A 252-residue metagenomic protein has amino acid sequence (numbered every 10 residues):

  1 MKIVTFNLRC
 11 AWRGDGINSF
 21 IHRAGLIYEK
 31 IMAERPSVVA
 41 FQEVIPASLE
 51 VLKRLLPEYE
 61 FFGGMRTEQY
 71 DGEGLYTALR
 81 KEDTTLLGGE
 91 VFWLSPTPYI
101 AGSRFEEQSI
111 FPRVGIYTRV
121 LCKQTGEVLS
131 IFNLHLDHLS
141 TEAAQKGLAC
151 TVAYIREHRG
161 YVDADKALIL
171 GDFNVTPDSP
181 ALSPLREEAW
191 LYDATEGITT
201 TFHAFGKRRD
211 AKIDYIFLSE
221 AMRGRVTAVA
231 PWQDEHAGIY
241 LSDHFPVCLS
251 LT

Functional and structural regions predicted by a protein language model:
M1-L55, R66-E73, L129, L148-A149: N-terminal, active-site-proximal structural segment of metallo-dependent hydrolase catalytic domains
N7, I27, A78, T118 (+5 more regions): Generic structural signal for small/hydrophobic residues in well-ordered secondary structure, especially within
N7-L8, L134-L136, D172-F173, F245: Active-site metal-binding loops of divalent metal-dependent hydrolases
A11-R13, V44-E50, Y70, H138-E142 (+4 more regions): Active-site environment of divalent metal-dependent phosphoester hydrolases
W12-G16, L94-E107, L134-A144: Surface-exposed cleft-lining segments at the edges of enzyme active sites
V38-V128, A230-P231: Structured beta-strand-rich core segments of catalytic domains in phosphoester-bond hydrolases
V114-K123, V128-F132, A144-L170, L182: His/acidic metal-ligating clusters that form di-metal
R156-A167, N174-T252: Metal-dependent phosphoester-hydrolase catalytic domains
